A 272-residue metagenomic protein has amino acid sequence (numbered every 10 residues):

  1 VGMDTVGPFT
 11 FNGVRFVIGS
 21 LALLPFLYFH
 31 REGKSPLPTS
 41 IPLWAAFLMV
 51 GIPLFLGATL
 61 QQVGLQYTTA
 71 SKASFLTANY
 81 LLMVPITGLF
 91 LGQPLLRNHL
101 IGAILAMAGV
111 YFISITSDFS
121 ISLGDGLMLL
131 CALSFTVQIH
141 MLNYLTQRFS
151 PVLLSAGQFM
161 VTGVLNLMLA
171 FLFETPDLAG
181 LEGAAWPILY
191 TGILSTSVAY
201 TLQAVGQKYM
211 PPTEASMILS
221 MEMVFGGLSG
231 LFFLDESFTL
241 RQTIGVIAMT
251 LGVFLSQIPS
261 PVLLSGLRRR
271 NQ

Functional and structural regions predicted by a protein language model:
G2, F11, R15, G64 (+8 more regions): Hydrophobic/aromatic residues within transmembrane alpha-helices of multi-pass small-molecule transporters
D4-G13, P38-L43, I115-V137, F171-Y190 (+1 more regions): Juxtamembrane helix-entry segments on the extracytoplasmic side of multipass membrane proteins
F9, G19-L23, M83-I86, F90 (+4 more regions): Transmembrane alpha-helical segments that form core, pore/gating elements of small-molecule transporters/exporters
V14, A73-N79, M141-G163, T196-F232: Helix-helix packing/entry segments at the starts of transmembrane helices
F16, A184-W186, S220-Q272: C-terminal-most transmembrane helix of multi-pass membrane proteins
A22-L27, Y80-I101, V224-T243: C-terminal transmembrane-helix exit sites in multi-pass transporters
L23, L95-I115, F135, N166 (+1 more regions): Hydrophobic transmembrane alpha-helices of multi-pass small-molecule transport proteins
L24-T77, F112, G192-M210: Specific transmembrane alpha-helical segments of multi-pass solute transporters/efflux pumps, especially DMT/EamA
